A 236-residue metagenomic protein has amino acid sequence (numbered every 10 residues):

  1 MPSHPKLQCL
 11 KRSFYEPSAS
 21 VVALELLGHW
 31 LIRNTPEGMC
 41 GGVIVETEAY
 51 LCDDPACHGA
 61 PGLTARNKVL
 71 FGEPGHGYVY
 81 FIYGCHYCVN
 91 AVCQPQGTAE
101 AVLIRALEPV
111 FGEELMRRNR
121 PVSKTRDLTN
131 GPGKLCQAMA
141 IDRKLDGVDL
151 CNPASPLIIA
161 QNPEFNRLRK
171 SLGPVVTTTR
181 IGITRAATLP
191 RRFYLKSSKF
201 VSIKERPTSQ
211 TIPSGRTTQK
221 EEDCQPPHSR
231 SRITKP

Functional and structural regions predicted by a protein language model:
P2-C224, H228-P236: Conserved, well-structured core segments that form or line functional sites
